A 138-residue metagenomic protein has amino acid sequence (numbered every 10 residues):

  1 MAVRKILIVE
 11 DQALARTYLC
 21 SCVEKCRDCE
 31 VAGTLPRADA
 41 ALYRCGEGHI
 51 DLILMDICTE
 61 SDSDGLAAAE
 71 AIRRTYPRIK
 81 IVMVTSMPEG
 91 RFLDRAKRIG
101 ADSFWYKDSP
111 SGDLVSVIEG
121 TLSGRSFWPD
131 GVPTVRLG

Functional and structural regions predicted by a protein language model:
E10: Conserved acidic carboxylate
A13-G33: Two-component/phosphorelay signaling modules centered on CheY-like receiver
T34-L52, E60: Acidic, metal-coordinating helix/loop segments flanking the phosphotransfer/catalytic sites of two-component signaling
L54-A69: Conserved phosphotransfer microenvironments
L66-R78, R98: Short amphipathic alpha-helix used as the core "switch/output" element in two-component signaling
D94-K97, D108-G138: Short, flexible helix-to-coil linker/hinge segments that flank and couple to helix-turn-helix
